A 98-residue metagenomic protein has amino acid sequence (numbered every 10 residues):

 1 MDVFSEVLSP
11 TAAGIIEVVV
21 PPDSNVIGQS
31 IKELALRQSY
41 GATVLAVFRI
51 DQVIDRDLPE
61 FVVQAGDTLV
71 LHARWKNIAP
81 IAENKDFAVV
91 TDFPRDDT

Functional and structural regions predicted by a protein language model:
M1-T98: Cytosolic regulatory regions of ion transport systems
